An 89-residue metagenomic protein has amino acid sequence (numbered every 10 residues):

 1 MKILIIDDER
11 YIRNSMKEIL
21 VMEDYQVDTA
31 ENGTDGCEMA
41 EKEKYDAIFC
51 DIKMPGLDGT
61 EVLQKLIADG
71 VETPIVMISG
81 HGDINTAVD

Functional and structural regions predicted by a protein language model:
D7, D51: Active-site residues of response regulator receiver
R10-D28, K42: Two-component/phosphorelay signaling modules centered on CheY-like receiver
N32-D35, D58-E61: Acidic catalytic/metal-coordinating carboxylates
E41-E43, K65-E72: Conserved phosphotransfer cores of two-component systems
E43-F49: Active-site beta3 strand of CheY-like receiver
M54: Receiver (REC) domain active-site loop signature in two-component systems and cognate sites in sensor histidine kinases
E61-Q64, A68, G82-D89: Alpha4 helix (beta4-alpha4-beta5 surface) of REC/receiver domains from two-component response regulators
